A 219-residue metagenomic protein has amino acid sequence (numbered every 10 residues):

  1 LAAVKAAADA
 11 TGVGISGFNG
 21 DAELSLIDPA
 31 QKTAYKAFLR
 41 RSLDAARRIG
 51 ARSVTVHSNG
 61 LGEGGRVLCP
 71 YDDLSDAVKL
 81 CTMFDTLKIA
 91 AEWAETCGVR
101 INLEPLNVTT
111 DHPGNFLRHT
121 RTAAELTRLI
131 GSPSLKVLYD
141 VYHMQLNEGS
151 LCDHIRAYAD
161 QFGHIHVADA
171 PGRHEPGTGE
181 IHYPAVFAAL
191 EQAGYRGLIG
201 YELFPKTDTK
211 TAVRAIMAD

Functional and structural regions predicted by a protein language model:
L1-G12, G17: Aromatic-lined substrate-binding rim segments of carbohydrate-active enzymes
L1-V4, P29-T33, T209-A212: Metal-dependent catalytic neighborhoods of phosphoester/phosphodiester hydrolases
V4, Q31-D44, L146-R156: Short, acidic/polar
D9-A10, L26-K136: Active-site acidic/histidine proton-transfer and metal-coordination neighborhood in alpha/beta enzyme cores
V13, V99, Y195: Short phosphate-binding/catalytic loops that engage adenosine nucleotides
I15-G17, T55-V56, L103, Y139 (+1 more regions): Hydrophobic residues in well-ordered beta-strands that form the structural core
D21-L24, S58-G62, P105-T109, V141-H143 (+2 more regions): Active-site-proximal loop/turn and secondary-structure-junction residues that shape catalytic pockets, frequently
G50-R52, F116-Y139, H143-D219: Histidine-acidic metal/acid-base catalytic patches
